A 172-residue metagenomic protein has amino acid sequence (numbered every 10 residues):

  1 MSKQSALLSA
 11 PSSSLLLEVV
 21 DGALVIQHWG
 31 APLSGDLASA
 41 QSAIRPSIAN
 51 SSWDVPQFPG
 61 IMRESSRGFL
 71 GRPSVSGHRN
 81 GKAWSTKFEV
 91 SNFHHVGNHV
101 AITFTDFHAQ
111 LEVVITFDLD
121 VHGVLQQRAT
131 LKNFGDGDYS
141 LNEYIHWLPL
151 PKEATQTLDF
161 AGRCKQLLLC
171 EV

Functional and structural regions predicted by a protein language model:
Q4-L7, S13-L15, V25-V172: Polysaccharide-binding surfaces and accessory modules of carbohydrate-active proteins
V20-D21: Contiguous, structured surface segment used for ligand recognition
